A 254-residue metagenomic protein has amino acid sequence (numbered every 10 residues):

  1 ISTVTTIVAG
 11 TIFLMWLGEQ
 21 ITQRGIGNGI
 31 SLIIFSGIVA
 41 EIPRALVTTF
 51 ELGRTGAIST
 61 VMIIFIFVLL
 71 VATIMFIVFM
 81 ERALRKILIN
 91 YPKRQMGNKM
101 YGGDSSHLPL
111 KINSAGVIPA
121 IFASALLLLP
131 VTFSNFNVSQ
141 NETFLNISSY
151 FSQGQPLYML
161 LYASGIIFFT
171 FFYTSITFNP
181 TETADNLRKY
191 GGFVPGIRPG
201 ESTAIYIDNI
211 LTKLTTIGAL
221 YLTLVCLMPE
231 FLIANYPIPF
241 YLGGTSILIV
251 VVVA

Functional and structural regions predicted by a protein language model:
I1-A254: N-terminal cationic and glycine-rich segments that engage phosphates or anionic surfaces
